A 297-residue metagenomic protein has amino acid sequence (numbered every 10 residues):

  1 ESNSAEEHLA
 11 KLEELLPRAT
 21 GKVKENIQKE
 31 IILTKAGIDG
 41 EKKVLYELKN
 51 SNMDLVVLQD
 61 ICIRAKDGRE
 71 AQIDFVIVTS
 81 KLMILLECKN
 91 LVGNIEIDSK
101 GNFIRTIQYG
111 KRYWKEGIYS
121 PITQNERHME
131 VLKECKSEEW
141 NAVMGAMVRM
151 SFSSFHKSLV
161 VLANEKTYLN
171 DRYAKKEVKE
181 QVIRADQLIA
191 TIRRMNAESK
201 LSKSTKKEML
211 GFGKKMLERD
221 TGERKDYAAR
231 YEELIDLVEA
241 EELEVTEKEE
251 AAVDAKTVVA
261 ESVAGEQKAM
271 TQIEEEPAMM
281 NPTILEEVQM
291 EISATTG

Functional and structural regions predicted by a protein language model:
E1-A71, L82, G110-G297: Surface-exposed interaction regions that form or flank ligand-binding interfaces
D74: Cell-envelope/extracellular polymer assembly enzymes that use nucleotide-activated donors
I77-R105: Active-site beta-strand-loop-beta-strand hairpin of nuclease catalytic cores that positions key catalytic residues
